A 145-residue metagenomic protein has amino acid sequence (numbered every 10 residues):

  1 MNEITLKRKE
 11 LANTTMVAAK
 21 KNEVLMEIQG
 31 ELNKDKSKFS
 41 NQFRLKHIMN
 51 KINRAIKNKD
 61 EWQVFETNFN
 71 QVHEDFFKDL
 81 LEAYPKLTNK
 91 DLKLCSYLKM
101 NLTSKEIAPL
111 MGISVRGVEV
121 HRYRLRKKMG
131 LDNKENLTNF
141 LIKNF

Functional and structural regions predicted by a protein language model:
M1-M26, G30: Cytosolic signal-transmission helices at domain junctions
N2, D35-F43, H47-K51, L81 (+3 more regions): Membrane-targeting and insertion segments and their boundary/processing signals
L6, E10, E27, H47-K51 (+2 more regions): A general alpha-helix detector
V17-K20, V24, N58-E61, K78: Intrinsically disordered or highly flexible coil/loop and linker segments, enriched in small and charged/polar residues
K20, S37-R44, N68, V72 (+1 more regions): A generic short alpha-helical patch detector that favors 3-5-residue windows in or near N-terminal regions
L25-D60, V64-F65: Histidine phosphotransfer helical core of two-component systems
K59-F145: Cytosolic nucleotide-binding catalytic cores of signal-transduction proteins
